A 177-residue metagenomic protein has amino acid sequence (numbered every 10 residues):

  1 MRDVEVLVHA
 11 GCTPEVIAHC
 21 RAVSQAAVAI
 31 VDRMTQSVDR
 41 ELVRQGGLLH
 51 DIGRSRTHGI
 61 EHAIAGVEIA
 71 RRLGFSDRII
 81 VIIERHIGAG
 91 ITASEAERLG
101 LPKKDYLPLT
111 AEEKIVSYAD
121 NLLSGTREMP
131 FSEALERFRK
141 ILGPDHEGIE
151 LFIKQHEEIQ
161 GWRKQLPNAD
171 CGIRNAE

Functional and structural regions predicted by a protein language model:
M1-T13: Generic N-terminal amphipathic, Lys/Arg-enriched alpha-helix
V8, R33-F138: Divalent metal-dependent catalytic cores for phosphoryl transfer on phosphate-bearing substrates
Q25, A29-I30: Active-site hotspot residues in diverse enzymes, especially metal/ion-binding acidic/histidine motifs
E68-R71, M129-G161, Q165: Divalent-cation-assisted or electrostatically stabilized phosphate/pyrophosphate-binding catalytic cores
N168-E177: Short, basic, low-complexity termini and linkers enriched in Ser/Thr/Gly/Pro that act as targeting/leader peptides
